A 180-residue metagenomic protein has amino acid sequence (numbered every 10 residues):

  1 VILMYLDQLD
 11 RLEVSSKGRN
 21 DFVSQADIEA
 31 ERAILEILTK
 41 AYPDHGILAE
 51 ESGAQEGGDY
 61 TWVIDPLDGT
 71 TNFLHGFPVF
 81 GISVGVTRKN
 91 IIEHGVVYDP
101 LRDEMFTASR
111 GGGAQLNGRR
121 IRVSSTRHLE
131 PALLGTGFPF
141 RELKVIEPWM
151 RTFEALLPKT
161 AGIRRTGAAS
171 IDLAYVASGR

Functional and structural regions predicted by a protein language model:
V1-L67: N-terminal subdomain of lithium-sensitive/metallo-dependent phosphomonoesterases centered on the IMPase/IPPase/PAP
I2, D27, L38, T70 (+4 more regions): Residue-level signal for inorganic ion chemistry
I28, R32, E51, P66-G69 (+4 more regions): Generic detector of well-ordered alpha-helical packing
G57-Q115: DPxDG-like acidic metal-binding loop motif
I92, R120-R122: Short, solvent-exposed loop/turn motifs
R122-R180: An extended, acidic
